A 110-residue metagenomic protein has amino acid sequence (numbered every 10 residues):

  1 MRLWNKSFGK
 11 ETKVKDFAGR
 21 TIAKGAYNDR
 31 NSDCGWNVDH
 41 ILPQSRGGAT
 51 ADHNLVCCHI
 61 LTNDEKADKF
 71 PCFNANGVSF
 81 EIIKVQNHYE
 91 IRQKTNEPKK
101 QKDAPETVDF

Functional and structural regions predicted by a protein language model:
M1-N28: Short, charged surface segments at domain edges that flank catalytic/cofactor-binding sites
N5, C57-I60: Generic alpha-helical structural context detector
S7, R20, R30, D39 (+3 more regions): Generic signature of intrinsically disordered, low-complexity segments enriched in small/polar residues
D16, H59-T62: Short cysteine-rich clusters marking metal-coordination/redox-active sites
I22-C58, K66-P71, V78: Histidine-centered nuclease catalytic patch
G47-H53, D64-F110: Polybasic, low-complexity binding patches
